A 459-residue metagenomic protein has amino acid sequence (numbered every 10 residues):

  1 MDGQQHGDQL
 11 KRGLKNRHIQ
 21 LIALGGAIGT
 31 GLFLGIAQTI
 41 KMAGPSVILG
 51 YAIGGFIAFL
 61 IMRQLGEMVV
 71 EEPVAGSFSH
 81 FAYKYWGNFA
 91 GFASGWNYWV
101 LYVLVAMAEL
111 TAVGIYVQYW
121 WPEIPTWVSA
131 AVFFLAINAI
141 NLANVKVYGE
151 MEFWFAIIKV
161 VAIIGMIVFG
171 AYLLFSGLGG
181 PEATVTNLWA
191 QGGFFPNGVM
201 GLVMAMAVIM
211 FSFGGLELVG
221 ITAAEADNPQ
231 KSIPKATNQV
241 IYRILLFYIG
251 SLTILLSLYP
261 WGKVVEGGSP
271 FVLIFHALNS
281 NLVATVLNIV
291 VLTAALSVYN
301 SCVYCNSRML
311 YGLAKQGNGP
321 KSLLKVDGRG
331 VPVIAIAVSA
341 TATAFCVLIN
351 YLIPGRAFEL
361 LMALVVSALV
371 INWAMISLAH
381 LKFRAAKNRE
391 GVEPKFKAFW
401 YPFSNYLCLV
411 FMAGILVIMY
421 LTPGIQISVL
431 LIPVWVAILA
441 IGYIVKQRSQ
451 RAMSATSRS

Functional and structural regions predicted by a protein language model:
M1-A37, K41-S46, A58-R63, A75 (+4 more regions): Membrane-interface "cap" regions at the ends of multi-pass membrane proteins
M1-G7, H80-Y83, E109-A130, A162-G165 (+3 more regions): Helix-loop-helix connectors at the membrane interface of multi-pass transporters/channels
Q5-L10, V47-I48, P122-P125, I157-T285 (+1 more regions): Helix-loop-helix junctions that connect adjacent transmembrane segments in multi-pass membrane transporters
K11, L34-S129, F133, V240-I249 (+1 more regions): Extracellular loop-to-transmembrane helix junctions
V74, N97-A112, F213-A226, N281-K321 (+2 more regions): Membrane-helix boundary/coupling elements in multi-pass transport proteins
H80-A82, G87, Y119, W189 (+2 more regions): TM-loop-TM module centered on a large, flexible mid-protein loop between adjacent transmembrane helices in multi-pass
G114, W127-A183, G214, T237-I241 (+4 more regions): Membrane-interface loop-to-helix entry segments
W154-F155, S322-R329, V333, V370-P423 (+1 more regions): C-terminal membrane-solvent junction of multi-pass transporters and transport-like membrane proteins
